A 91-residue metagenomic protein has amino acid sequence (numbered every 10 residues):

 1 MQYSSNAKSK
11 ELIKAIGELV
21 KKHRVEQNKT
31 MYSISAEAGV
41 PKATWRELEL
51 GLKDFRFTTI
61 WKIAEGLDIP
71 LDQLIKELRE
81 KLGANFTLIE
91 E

Functional and structural regions predicted by a protein language model:
M1-A7, E65, Q73-E91: Short, charged recognition helix plus adjacent turn of helix-turn-helix-like nucleic-acid-binding domains
M1-E26: A short, Lys/Arg-rich alpha-helix, primarily the initiator
E18, A43, F57-I60: Short alpha-helical elements of helix-turn-helix
E18-E37, K62: Short basic helix-loop element that most often maps to the first helix and adjoining turn of HTH DNA-binding modules
V20, I34, W45-L48, L74: Conserved hydrophobic/aromatic packing and binding residues within compact polymer-binding modules
G39-F55: Recognition helix of helix-turn-helix/homeodomain-like DNA-binding domains that insert into the DNA major groove
R56-L74: DNA major-groove recognition helix of helix-turn-helix/homeodomain DNA-binding modules
